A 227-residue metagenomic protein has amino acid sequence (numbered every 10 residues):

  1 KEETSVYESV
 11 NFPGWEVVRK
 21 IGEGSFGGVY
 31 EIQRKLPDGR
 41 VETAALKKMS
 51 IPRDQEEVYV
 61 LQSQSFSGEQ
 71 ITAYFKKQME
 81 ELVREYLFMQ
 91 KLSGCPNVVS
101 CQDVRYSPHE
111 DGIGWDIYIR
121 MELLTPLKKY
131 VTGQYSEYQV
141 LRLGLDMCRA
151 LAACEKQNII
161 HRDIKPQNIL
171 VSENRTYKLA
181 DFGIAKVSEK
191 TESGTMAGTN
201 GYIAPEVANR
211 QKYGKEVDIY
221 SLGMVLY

Functional and structural regions predicted by a protein language model:
S100-G114: Short beta-strand micro-motifs within the conserved protein kinase catalytic domain, predominantly in the N-lobe
G112-P126: Conserved short submotifs of the Hanks-type protein kinase catalytic core that shape the nucleotide-binding pocket
L143-G144: Activation segment signature within eukaryotic-like protein kinase domains
E155-V171: Catalytic-loop of the protein kinase fold
G194-E206: Conserved activation segment of eukaryotic-like protein kinases, specifically the C-terminal portion of the activation
D218: Conserved catalytic-loop aspartate of Hanks-type protein kinases
